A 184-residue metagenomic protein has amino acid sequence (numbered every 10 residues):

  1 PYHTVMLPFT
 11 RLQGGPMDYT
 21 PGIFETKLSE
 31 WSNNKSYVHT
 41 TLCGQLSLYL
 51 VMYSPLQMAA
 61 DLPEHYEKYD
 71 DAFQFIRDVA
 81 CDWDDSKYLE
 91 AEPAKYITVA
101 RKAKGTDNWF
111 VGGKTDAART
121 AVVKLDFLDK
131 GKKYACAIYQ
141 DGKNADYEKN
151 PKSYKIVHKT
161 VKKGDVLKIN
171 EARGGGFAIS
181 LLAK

Functional and structural regions predicted by a protein language model:
P1-P63, A91: Glycan-recognition surfaces
F9-T10, T40-L42, L50, R101-A103 (+2 more regions): A general structural signal for short secondary-structure junctions and capping/turn motifs
Y19, I76, V161: Short clusters of hydrophobic/aromatic residues that line enzyme substrate/ligand-binding pockets
T20, R101, G112, A137-Y139: Residues in well-ordered beta-strands of folded domains
T26-L28, M58-A60, E67-Y69, A118-A121 (+1 more regions): Flexible loop/turn segments at secondary-structure boundaries
V51, V111, G174: Conserved, mostly hydrophobic/aromatic
E64-F110, K114, K124, N144-N150: Glycan-recognition and catalytic regions of carbohydrate-active enzymes
T115-K184: C-terminal beta-sandwich/jelly-roll accessory domains of carbohydrate-active enzymes
